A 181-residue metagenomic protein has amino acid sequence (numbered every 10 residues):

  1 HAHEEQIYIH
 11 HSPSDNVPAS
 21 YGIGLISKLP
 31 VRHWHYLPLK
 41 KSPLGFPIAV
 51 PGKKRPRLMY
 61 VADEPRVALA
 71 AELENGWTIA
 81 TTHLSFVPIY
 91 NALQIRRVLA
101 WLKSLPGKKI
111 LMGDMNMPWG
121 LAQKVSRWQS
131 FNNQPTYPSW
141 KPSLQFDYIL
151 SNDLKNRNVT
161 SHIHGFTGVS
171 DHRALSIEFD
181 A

Functional and structural regions predicted by a protein language model:
H1-N75, I163-G165: Structured beta-strand-rich core segments of catalytic domains in phosphoester-bond hydrolases
I9, I79, K109-L111: Hydrophobic/aromatic residues located in beta-strands of well-ordered beta-sheets within soluble catalytic
D15-N16, R32, L84-V87, M115-P118: Solvent-exposed loop/turn segments at secondary-structure junctions within structured extracellular/periplasmic domains
I23-L25, A68-E72, T81, D147-I149 (+1 more regions): Conserved hydrophobic/aromatic beta-strand scaffold that supports enzyme active sites
N75-Y90: Metal-dependent phosphoester/phosphodiester hydrolase catalytic core
P88-A92, A100-I110, M115-A181: Metal-dependent phosphoester-hydrolase catalytic domains
